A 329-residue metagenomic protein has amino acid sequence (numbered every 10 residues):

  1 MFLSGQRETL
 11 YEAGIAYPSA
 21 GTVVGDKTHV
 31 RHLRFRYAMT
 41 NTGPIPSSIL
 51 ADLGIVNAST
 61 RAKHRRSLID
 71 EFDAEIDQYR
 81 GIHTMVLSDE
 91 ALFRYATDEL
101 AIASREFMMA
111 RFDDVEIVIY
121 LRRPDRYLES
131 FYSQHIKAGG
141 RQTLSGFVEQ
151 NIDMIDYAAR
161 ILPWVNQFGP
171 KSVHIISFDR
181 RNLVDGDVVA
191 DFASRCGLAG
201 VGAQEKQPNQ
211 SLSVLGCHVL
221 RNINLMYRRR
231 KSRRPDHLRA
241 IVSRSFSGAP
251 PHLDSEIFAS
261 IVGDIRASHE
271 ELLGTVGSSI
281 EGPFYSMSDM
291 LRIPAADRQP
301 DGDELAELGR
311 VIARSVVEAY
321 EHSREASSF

Functional and structural regions predicted by a protein language model:
M1-F329: Anion-recognition interface
